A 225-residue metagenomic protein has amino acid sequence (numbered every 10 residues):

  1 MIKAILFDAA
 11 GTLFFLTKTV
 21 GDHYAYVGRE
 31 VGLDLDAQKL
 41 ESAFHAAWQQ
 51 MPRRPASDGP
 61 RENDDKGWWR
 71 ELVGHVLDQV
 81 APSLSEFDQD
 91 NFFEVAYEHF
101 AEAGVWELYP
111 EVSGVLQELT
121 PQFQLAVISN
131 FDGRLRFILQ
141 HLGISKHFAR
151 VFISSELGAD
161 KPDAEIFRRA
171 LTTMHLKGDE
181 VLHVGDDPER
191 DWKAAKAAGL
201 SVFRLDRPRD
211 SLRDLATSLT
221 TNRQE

Functional and structural regions predicted by a protein language model:
M1-I5, F15, Q38, S83-Q89 (+2 more regions): Asp-based, Mg2+/Mn2+-dependent phosphohydrolase catalytic module
I2-P110: N-terminal helical cap/lid subdomain that shapes the substrate entry/recognition surface in HAD-like hydrolases
